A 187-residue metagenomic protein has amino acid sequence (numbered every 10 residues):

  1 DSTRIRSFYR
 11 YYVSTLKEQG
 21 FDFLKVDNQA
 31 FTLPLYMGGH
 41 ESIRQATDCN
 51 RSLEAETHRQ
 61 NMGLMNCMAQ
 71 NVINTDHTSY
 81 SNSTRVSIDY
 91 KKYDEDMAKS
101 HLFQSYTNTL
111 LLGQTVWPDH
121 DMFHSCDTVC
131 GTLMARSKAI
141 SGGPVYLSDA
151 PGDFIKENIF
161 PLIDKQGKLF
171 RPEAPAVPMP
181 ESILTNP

Functional and structural regions predicted by a protein language model:
D1-I43: Aromatic-lined carbohydrate-binding/catalytic grooves of carbohydrate-active enzymes
S2-S7, Y11-E18, D48-K156, R171-N186: Glycan-recognition surfaces
D27, F31-T32, Q60, N71 (+1 more regions): Generic recognition of well-structured, leucine-rich alpha-helical segments and adjacent helix-turn regions within
G38-S42, S79-N82, I163-K165: Short low-complexity, flexible loop/linker segments enriched in glycine and/or proline with clustered acidic
F160-E173: Eukaryote-specific, cytoplasm-facing alpha-helical/coiled-coil scaffolding segments in long proteins
